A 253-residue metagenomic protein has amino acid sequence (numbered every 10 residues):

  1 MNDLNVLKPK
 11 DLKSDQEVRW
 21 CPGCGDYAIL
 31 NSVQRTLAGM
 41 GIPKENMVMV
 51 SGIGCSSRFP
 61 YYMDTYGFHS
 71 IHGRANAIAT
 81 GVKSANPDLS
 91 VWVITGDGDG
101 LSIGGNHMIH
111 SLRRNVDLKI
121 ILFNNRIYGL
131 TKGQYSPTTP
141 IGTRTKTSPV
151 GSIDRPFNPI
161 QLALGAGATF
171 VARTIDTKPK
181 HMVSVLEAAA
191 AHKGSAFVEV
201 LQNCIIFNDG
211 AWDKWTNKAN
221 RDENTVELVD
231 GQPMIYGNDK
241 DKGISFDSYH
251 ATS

Functional and structural regions predicted by a protein language model:
M1-K13: Cofactor-/ligand-binding subdomain signature composed of acidic, glycine-rich, tryptophan-containing flexible loops
K10-I71: Active-site diphosphate/adenylate-binding microenvironment
Q16, P43-M47, A85-V91, R113-K119 (+3 more regions): Short coil/turn connectors at secondary-structure junctions
G25, I29, R74-I78, R155 (+1 more regions): Catalytic-loop motifs flanking and including active-site residues across diverse enzymes
T36-G39, V82-S84, H110, A188: A generic secondary-structure signal
N46-G52, V93-G96, L122, T174 (+1 more regions): Beta-strand segments within the central parallel beta-sheet cores of soluble alpha/beta enzyme folds
C55-Y128: Thiamine diphosphate
I103-G104, H110-L118, I127-S253: Glycine-rich ThDP/TPP pyrophosphate-binding loop and its adjacent helix/strand module within ThDP-dependent enzymes
